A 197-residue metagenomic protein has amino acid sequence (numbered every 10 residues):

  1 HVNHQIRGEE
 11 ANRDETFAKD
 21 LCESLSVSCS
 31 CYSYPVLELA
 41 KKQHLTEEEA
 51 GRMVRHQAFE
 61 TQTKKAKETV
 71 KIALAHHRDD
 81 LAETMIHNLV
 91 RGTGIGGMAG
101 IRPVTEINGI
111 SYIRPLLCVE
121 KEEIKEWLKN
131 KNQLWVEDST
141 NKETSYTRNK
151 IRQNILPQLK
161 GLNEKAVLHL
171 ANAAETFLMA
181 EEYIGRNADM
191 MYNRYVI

Functional and structural regions predicted by a protein language model:
H1-P157: Core alpha/beta nucleotide-donor-binding catalytic domains of modification enzymes
Y146-I197: ATP/NTP-dependent adenylation/nucleotidyl-transfer catalytic domains that generate, transfer, or process NMP-activated
